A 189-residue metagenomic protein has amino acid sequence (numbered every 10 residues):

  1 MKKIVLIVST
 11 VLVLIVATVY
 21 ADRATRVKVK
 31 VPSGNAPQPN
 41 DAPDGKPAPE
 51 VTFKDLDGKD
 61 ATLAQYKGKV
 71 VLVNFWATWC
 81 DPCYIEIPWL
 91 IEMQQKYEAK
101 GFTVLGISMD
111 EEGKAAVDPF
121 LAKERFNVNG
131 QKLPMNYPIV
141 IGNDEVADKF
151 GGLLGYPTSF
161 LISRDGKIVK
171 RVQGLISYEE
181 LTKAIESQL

Functional and structural regions predicted by a protein language model:
M1-E50, R171: N-terminal targeting signals for export/organelle localization
G34, G155-L189: Thiol-/selenol-based redox modules, centered on thioredoxin-like and closely related oxidoreductase domains
G45, E50-V71, Q94-Y97, F150: A short beta-strand-turn-helix
K67, F75-E92: Conserved redox-active cysteine motifs that mediate thiol-disulfide chemistry, especially di-cysteine Cys-X(1-2)-Cys
S108-D110, I141, V172: Residue-level recognition of beta-strand->loop/alpha-helix junctions
D118-R164: Short, internal strand/loop/helix patches that form the active-site neighborhood or redox-interaction surface
